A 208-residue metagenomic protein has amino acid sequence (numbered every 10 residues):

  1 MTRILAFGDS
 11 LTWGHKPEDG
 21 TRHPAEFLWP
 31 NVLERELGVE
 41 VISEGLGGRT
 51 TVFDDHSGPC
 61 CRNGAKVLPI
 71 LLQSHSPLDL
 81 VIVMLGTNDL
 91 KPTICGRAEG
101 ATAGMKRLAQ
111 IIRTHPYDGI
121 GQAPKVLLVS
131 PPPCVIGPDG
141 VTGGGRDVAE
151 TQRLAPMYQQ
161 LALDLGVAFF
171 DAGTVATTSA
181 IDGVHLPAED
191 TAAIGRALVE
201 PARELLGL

Functional and structural regions predicted by a protein language model:
M1-G47, V52-S57, L71-H75, V81 (+1 more regions): Serine-esterase "nucleophile elbow" of acetyl-processing enzymes
N31, R62-L208: Alpha-helical cap/lid subdomain in secreted, periplasmic, or secretory-pathway luminal O-acyl-processing enzymes
